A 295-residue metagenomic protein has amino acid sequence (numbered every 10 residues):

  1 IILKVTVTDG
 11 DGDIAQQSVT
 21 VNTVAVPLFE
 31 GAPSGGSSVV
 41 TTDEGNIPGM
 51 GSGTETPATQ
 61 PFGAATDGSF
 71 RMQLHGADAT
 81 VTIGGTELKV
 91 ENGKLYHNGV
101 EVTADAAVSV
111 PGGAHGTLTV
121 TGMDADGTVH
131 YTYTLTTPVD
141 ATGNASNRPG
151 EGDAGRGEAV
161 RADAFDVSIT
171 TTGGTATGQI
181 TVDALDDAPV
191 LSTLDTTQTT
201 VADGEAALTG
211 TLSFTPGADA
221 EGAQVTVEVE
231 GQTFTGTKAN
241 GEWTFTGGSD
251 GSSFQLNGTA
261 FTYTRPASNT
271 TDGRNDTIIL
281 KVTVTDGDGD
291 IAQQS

Functional and structural regions predicted by a protein language model:
I1-S295: Acidic/polar, solvent-exposed loop/turn segments
